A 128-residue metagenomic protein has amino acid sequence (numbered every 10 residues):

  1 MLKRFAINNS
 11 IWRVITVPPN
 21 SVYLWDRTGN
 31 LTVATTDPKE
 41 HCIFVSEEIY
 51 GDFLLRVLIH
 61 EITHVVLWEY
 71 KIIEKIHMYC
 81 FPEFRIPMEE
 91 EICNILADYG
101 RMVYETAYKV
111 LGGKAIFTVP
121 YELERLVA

Functional and structural regions predicted by a protein language model:
M1-F53, I72-A128: Metalloprotease/metallohydrolase-associated module, dominated by Zn2+-dependent proteases
R56-W68: Active-site recognition of the HExxH zinc-binding catalytic motif
